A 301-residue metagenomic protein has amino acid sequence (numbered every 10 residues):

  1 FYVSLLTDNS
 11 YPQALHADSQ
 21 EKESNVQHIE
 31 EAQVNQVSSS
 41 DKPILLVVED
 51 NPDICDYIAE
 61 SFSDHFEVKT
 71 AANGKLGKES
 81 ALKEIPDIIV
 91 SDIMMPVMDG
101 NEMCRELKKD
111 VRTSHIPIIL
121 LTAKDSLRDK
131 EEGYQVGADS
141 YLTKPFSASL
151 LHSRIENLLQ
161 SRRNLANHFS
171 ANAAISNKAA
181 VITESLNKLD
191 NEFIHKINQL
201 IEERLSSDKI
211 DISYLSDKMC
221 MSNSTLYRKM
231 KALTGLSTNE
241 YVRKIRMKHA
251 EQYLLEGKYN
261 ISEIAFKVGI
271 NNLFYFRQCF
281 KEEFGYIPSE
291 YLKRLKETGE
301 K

Functional and structural regions predicted by a protein language model:
F1-A32, R163-F169, T298-K301: C-terminal end segment of the histidine kinase catalytic
T70-I88: Acidic, metal-coordinating helix/loop segments flanking the phosphotransfer/catalytic sites of two-component signaling
M95: Receiver (REC) domain active-site loop signature in two-component systems and cognate sites in sensor histidine kinases
F146-I155, L159, N167: C-terminal output helix
I212-Y241, A265-E290: Basic/polar phosphate-binding segments, predominantly the helix-turn-helix DNA-binding elements of transcriptional
A232-N271, R294-K301: Terminal helix-turn-helix DNA-binding modules in bacterial transcription factors
